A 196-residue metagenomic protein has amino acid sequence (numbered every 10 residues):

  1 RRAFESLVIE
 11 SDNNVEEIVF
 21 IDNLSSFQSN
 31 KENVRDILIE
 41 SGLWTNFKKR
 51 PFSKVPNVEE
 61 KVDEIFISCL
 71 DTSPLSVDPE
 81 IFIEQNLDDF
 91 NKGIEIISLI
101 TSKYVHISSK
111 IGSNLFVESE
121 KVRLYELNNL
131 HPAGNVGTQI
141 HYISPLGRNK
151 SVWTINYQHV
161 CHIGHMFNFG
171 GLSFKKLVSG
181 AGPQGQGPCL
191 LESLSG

Functional and structural regions predicted by a protein language model:
R2-S195: Buried, small/hydrophobic-residue-enriched core segments of structured protein domains
